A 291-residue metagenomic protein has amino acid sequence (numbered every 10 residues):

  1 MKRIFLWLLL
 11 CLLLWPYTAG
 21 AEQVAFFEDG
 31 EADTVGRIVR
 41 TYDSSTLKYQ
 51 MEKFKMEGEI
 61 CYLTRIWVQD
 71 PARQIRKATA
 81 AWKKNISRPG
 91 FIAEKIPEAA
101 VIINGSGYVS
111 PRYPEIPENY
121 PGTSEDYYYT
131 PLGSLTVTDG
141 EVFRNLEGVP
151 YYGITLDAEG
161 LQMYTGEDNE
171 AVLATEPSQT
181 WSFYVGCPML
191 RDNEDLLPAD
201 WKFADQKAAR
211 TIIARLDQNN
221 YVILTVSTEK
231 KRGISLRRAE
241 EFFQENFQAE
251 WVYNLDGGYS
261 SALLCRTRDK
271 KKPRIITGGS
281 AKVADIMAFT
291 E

Functional and structural regions predicted by a protein language model:
M1-I4: Positively charged n-region of N-terminal signal peptides that target proteins for export
W7-P16: Bacterial N-terminal signal peptides
A21-E147, G153: Zymogen propeptides
W67-D70, T155-G160, D192-N193, R215-N219 (+2 more regions): Short acidic-glycine loop/turn motifs at beta-strand connectors
A100, N104, V252-Y253, S261: Alpha/propeptide regions of enzymes that mature by internal proteolysis
Y108-K202: Active-site-adjacent helix-turn-beta-strand microarchitecture at beta-sheet edges that either contains or buttresses
V109-R112, Y259-L263: Active-site environment of divalent metal-dependent phosphoester hydrolases
P117-R144, P198-W251, S260-E291: Conserved, well-ordered active-site substructure
